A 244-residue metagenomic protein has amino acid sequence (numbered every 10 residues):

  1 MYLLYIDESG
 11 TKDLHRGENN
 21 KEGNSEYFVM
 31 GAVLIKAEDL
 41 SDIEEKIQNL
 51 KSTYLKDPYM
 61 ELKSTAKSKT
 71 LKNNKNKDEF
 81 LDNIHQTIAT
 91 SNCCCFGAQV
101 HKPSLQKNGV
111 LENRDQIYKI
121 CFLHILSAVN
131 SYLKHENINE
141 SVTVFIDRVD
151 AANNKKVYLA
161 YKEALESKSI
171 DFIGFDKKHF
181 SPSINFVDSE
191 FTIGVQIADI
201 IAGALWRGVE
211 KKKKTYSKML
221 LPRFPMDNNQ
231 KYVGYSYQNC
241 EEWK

Functional and structural regions predicted by a protein language model:
M1-K244: Phosphate-ester processing/binding pockets and catalytic centers
